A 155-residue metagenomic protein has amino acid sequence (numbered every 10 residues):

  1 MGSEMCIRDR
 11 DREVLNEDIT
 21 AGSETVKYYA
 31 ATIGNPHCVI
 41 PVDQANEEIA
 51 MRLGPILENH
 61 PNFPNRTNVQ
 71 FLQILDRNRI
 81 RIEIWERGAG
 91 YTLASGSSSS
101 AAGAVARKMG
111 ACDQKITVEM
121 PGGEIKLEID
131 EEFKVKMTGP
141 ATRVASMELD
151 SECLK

Functional and structural regions predicted by a protein language model:
M1-I7: Short, small-residue-biased leader/transition segments that mark boundaries at the very start of proteins
E4, P36, S98-S100, A141: Gly/Ser/Thr-rich beta-alpha loop segments that engage phosphate groups in nucleotides
R8, T20, V105-K155: Conserved glycine-rich phosphate/nucleotide-binding loop and adjacent Mg2+-coordinating catalytic segment
R8-Y28: Active-site glycine-rich loop that binds ribose-phosphate moieties when present
Y28-A50: Active-site rim beta-loop-alpha module in soluble metabolic enzymes
G34, L72, G96, M137: Residue-level signal for inorganic ion chemistry
C38-V39, R52-W85, E124-L127: Conserved phosphate-donor
I82-R107: Glycine/serine-rich anion-binding loops at beta->alpha junctions that coordinate negatively charged ligand groups
